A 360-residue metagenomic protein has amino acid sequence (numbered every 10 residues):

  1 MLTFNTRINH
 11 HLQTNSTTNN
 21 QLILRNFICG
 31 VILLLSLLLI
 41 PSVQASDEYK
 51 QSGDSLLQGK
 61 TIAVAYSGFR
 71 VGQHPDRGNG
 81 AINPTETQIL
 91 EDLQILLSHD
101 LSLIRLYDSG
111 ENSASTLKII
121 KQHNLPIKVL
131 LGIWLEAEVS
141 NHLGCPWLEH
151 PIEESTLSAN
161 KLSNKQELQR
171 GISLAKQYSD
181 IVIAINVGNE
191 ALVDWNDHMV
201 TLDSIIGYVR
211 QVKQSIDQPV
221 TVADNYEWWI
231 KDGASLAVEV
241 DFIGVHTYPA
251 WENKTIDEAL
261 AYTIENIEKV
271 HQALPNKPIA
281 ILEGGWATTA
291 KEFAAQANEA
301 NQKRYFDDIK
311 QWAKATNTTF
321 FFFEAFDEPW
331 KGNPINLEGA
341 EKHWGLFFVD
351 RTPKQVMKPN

Functional and structural regions predicted by a protein language model:
Y49-S55, A295-E299, W312-N360: Aromatic-rich peripheral "rim/lid" segments of glycoside hydrolase catalytic domains that contact and position glycan
T61, A65-G132, N141: N-terminal carbohydrate-binding/catalytic regions of secreted carbohydrate-active enzymes
D76-I95, N164-L174, W228-G233: Short, acidic/polar
I104, I185, I243, E283 (+1 more regions): Conserved, mostly hydrophobic/aromatic
T116-Q218: Substrate-binding cleft of extracellular glycoside hydrolase catalytic domains
H142, D224-Y262: Aromatic- and acid-rich polysaccharide-binding/catalytic face of secreted or lumenal carbohydrate-active enzymes
V212-I230, K277-E283, T319-D327: Aromatic-lined carbohydrate-recognition surfaces of secreted/lumenal glycan-active proteins
W251, P275-Q302, F326-K331: Active-site clefts of carbohydrate-active enzymes
